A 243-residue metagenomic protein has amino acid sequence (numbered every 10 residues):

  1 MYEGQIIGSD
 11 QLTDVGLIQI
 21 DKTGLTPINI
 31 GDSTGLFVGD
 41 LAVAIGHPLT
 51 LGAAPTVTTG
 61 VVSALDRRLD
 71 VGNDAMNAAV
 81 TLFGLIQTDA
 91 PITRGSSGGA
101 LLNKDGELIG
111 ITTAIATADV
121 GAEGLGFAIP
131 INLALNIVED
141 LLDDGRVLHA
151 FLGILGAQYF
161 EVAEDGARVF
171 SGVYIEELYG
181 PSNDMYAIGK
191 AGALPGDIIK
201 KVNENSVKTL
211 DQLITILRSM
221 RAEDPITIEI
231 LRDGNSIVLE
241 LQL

Functional and structural regions predicted by a protein language model:
M1-G52, R94, V207, I216 (+2 more regions): Conserved active-site neighborhood of the chymotrypsin/trypsin-like protease fold
G4, I18, G39, A44 (+13 more regions): Terminal peptide-recognition signature
S9-T13, L65-V71, Y159-E161: Short, conserved beta-turn/loop elements at beta-strand boundaries and strand-helix junctions
L25-P27, I45-G60, D66-G98, L102-V138: Active-site loop architecture of trypsin-fold serine endopeptidases
P48, A64, K104, L108-A167 (+3 more regions): C-terminal cap/linker of serine protease catalytic domains
T56-R67, I214-I226: Short, compositionally biased
Q87, P91, L142-I216, E229-L231 (+1 more regions): PDZ/PDZ-like groove recognition
